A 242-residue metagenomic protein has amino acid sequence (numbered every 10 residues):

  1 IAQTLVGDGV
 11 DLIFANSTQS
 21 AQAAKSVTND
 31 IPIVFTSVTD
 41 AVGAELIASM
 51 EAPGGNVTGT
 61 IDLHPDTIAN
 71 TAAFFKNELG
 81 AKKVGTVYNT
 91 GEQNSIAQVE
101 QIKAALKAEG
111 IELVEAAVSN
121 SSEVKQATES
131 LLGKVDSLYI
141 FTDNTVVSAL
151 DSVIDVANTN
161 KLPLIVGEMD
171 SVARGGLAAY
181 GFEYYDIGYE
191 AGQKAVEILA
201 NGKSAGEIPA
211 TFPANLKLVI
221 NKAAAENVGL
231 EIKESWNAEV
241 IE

Functional and structural regions predicted by a protein language model:
I1, N56-G59, A105-S121: Short beta-strand elements in bilobed, periplasmic/extracellular small-molecule ligand-binding domains
I1-A48, D143-N158, L162, G167: Beta-alpha junction/loop-to-helix N-cap segments that form part of ligand/metal-binding clefts
I1-G7, A116-L131: Structural motif
A15-S17, N94, F141, I220: Replace "coordinates the UDP/GDP/TDP-sugar" with "coordinates nucleotide-activated sugar donors
A41-K83, E183-K203: Hydrophobic alpha-helical segments within soluble ligand-binding/sensing domains
T58-E109, P209-A224: An alpha-beta-alpha
N158-G181, K217: Periplasmic-binding protein-like
E197-E242: Hinge/cleft segment of the Venus flytrap/periplasmic-binding protein
